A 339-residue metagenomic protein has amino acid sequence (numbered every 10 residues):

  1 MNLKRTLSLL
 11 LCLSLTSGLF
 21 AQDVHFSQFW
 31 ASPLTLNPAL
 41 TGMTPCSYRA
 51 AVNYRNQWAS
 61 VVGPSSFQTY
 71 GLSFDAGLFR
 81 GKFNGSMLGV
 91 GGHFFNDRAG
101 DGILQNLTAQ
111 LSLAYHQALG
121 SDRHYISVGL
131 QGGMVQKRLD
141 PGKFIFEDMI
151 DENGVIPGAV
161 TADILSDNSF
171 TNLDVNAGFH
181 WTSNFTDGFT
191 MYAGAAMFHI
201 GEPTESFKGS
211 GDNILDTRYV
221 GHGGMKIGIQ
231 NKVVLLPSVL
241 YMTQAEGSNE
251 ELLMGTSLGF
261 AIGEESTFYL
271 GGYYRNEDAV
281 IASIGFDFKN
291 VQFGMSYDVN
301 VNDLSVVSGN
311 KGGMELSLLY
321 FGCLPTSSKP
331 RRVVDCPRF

Functional and structural regions predicted by a protein language model:
M1-N2, V52: Short alpha-helical segments used as structural interaction elements across diverse proteins
N2-C12: Sec-dependent signal peptide recognition, specifically the positively charged N-region followed immediately by
R5, S17-A21: Sec/Tat signal peptide C-region and signal peptidase I cleavage site
C12-L13, F207: Short, linear, compositionally biased motifs with a strong N-terminal bias
T16-S17, G211: Hydrophobic alpha-helical membrane context
Q22-F339: Subset of outer-membrane beta-barrel
